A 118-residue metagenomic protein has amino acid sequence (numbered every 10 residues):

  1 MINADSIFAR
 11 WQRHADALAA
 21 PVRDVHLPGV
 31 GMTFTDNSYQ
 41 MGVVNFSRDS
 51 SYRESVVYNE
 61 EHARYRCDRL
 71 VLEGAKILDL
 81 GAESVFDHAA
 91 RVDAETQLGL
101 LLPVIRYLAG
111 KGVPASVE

Functional and structural regions predicted by a protein language model:
M1-R48: N-terminal amphipathic alpha-helix/helix-capping segment at the start of soluble metabolic enzymes
S6, R10, T35, Y39 (+2 more regions): Conserved active-site and cofactor/substrate-binding residues in soluble primary-metabolism enzymes
F8, Q12-D24, E60-G74, E83-S84: N-terminal-biased segments
F34-V43, V71-A82: N-terminal glycine-rich anion-binding loops that anchor highly charged ligand groups
V43-Y65, A90-A94, S116-E118: Active-site mouth loops of central-metabolism enzymes
R48-Y52, I77-V104: Glycine-rich, proline-tolerant flexible connector loops at the mouths of alpha/beta enzymes
N59-L80, L102, R106, G110 (+1 more regions): Alpha/beta enzyme core
